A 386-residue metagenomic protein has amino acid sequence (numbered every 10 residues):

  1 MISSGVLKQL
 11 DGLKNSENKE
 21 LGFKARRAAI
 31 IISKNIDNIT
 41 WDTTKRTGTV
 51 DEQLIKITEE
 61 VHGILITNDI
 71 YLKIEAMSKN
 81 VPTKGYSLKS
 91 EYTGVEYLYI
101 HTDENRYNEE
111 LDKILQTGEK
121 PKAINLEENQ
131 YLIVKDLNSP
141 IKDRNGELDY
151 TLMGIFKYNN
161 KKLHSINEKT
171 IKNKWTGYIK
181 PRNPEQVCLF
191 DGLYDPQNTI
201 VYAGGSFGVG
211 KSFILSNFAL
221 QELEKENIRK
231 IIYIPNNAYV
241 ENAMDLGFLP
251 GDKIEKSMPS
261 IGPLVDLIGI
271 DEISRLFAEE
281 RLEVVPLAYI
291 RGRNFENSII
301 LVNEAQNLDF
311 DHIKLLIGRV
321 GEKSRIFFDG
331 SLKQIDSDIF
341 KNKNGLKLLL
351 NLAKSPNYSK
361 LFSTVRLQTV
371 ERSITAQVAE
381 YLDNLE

Functional and structural regions predicted by a protein language model:
M1-I64, I70-T176: Active-site-proximal, substrate-binding regions of enzyme catalytic domains and RNA-binding/basic surfaces
M1-R27, Y71-N80, K84-E110, W175-N297 (+1 more regions): Conserved helicase motor core of SF1/SF2 NTP-dependent helicases
L301-V302: Hydrophobic residues in beta-strands of the RecA-like P-loop NTPase core, especially within AAA+ ATPase
